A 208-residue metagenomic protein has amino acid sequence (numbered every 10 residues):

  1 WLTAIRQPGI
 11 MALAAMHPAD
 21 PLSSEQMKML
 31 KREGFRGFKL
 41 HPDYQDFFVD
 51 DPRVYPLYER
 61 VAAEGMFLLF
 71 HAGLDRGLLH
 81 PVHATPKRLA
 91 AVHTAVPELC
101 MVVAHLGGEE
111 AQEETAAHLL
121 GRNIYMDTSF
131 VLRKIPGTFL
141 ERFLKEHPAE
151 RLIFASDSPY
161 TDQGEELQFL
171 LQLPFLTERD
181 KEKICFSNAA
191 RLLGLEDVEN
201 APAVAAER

Functional and structural regions predicted by a protein language model:
W1-P56, R60, Y125, K134 (+3 more regions): Mid-domain alpha/beta scaffold segments of enzyme catalytic cores
T3-A4, A117-L119, E146, P174-L176: Short, conserved catalytic or adaptor-binding loops enriched in Gly and charged residues
H17-D20, G108, P159-Y160: Short glycine-enriched loops at secondary-structure junctions
R36-L40, F47-I153, E199-E207: Catalytic pocket-lining loop regions of alpha/beta-barrel enzymes, especially the amidohydrolase/enolase/GH5 lineages
P42-D46, S129, D180-S187: A generic structural motif
E146-R151, T161-R208: Mid-to-C-terminal alpha-helical segments outside catalytic/metal-binding sites
